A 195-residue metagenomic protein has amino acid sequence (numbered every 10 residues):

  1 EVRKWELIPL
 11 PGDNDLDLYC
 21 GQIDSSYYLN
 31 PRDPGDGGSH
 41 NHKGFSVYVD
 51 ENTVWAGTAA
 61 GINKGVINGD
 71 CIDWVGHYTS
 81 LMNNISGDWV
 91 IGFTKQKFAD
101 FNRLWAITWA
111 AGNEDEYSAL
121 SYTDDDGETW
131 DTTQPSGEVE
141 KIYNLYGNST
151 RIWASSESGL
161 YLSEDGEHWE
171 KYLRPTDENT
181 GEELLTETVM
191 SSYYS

Functional and structural regions predicted by a protein language model:
E1, G65, T123-D124, S163: Conserved Ser/Thr-centered positions that define the repeating blades of beta-propeller domains
R3-G38, W74-G87, P135-E138, L173-T188: Surface-exposed loop and turn segments in beta-propeller and other repeat-based domains that flank or scaffold
N41-F45, F101, I107-A119: Short, conserved, GDST-rich strand-edge loop motifs in beta-rich repeat architectures
N41-K43, L81, D88-W89, E116 (+3 more regions): Beta-rich catalytic cores
F45-V47, F93, L145, S192: Hydrophobic core register within WD40 beta-propeller blades
Y48-D50, Q96, N148, S195: Structural WD40 beta-propeller signal
T53-A56, N63, R103-A106, R151-A154 (+1 more regions): Conserved beta-propeller blade signature
G61-N63, W109-D115, G159-Y161: Short glycine/acidic-enriched loop and turn motifs that connect beta-strands
